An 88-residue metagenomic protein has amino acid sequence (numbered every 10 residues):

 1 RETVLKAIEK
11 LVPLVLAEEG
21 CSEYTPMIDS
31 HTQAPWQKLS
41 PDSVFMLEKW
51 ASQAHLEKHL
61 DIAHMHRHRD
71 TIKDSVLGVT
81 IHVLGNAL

Functional and structural regions predicted by a protein language model:
R1-K6, A51-D61: Short amphipathic alpha-helices within nucleic acid-binding modules
R1-P26, H64-I72: Short amphipathic alpha-helical segments
L16, A51, L77: Short conserved AdoMet
T25-D42, R67-L88: Glycine-rich beta-strand-turn "strand-cap" elements at beta-sheet edges
S43-K49: Short, structured active-site "lid" loops
